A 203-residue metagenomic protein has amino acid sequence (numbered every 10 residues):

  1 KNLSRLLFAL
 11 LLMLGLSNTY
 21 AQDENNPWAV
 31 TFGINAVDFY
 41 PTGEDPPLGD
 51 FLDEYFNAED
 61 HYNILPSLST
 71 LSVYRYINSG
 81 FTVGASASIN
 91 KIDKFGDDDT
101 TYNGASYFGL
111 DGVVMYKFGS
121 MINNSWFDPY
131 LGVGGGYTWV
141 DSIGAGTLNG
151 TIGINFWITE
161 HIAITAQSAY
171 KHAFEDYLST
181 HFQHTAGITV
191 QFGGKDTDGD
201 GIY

Functional and structural regions predicted by a protein language model:
K1-N26: Bacterial Sec-dependent N-terminal signal peptides
Y20-P27, G80, G119-D128, G144 (+2 more regions): Short loop/turn motifs that connect adjacent beta-strands in outer-membrane beta-barrel proteins
A21-Y74: Short glycine/proline- and aromatic-enriched beta-strand/turn motifs that initiate or cap beta-hairpins
N26-W28, L65-S69, G104-L110, F127 (+2 more regions): Residues that define the transmembrane beta-barrel architecture of outer-membrane proteins
F32-I34, L71-R75, L110-Y116, V133-Y137 (+3 more regions): Residues on the lipid-exposed face of transmembrane beta-strands in outer-membrane beta-barrel proteins
P41-D45, E59-D60, W157-Y203: Predominantly the C-terminal beta-signal and adjacent terminal strand-loop region of outer-membrane beta-barrel
T42-G49, F95-T101, S142-L148, D176-Q183: Outer-membrane beta-barrel translocator domains and adjoining extracellular loop/strand segments of Gram-negative
Y74-A145: Gram-negative (and chloroplast) outer-membrane scaffold detector with strong preference for beta-barrel transmembrane
